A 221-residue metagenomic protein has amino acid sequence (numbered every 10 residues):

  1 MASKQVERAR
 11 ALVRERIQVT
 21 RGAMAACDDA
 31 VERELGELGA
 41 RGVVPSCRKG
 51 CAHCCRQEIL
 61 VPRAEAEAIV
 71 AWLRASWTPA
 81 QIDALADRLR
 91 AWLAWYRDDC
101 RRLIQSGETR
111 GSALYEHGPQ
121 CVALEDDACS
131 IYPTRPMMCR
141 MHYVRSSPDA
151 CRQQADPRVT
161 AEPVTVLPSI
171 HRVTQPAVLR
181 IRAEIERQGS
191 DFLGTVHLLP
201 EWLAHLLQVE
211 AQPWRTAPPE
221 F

Functional and structural regions predicted by a protein language model:
M1-F221: Hydrophobic scaffolds flanking metal-cofactor catalytic centers in soluble metalloenzymes
